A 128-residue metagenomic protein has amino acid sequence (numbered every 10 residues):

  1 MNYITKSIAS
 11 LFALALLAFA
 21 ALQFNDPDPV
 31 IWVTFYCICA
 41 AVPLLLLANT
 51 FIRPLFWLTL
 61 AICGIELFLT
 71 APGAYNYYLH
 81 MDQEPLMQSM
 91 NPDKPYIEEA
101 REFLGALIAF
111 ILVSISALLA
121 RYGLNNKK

Functional and structural regions predicted by a protein language model:
N2-K128: Domain-scale activation on soluble regions of proteins
